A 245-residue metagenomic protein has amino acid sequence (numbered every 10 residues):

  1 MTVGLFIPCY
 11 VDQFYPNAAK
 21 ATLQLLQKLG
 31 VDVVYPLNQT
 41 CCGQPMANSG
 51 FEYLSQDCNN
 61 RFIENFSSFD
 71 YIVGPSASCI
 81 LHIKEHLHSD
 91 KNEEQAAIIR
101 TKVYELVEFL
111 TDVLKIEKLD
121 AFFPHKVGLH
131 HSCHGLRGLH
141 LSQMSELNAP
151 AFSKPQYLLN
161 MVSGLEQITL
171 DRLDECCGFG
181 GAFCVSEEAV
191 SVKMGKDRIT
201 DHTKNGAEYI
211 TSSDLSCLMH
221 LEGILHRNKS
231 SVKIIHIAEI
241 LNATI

Functional and structural regions predicted by a protein language model:
M1-I245: Iron-sulfur cluster-binding electron-transfer modules in prokaryotic oxidoreductases
